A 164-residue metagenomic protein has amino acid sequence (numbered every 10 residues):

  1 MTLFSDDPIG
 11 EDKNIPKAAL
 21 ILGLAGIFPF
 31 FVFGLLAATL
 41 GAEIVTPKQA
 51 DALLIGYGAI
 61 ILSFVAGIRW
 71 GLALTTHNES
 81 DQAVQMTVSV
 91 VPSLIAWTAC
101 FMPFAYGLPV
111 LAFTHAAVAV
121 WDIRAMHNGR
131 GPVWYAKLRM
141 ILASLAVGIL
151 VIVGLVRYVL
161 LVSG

Functional and structural regions predicted by a protein language model:
M1-I15: Short, Lys/Arg-rich, polar N-terminal cytosolic tail immediately upstream of the first transmembrane signal-anchor
F28-F33, T87-W97, L138-L155: Small-residue-rich segments of transmembrane alpha-helices in multi-pass membrane proteins, especially helix faces
V45-D51, G67-S80, A125-G131: Short juxtamembrane and helix-loop transition motifs at transmembrane-helix boundaries in membrane proteins
I68-T98: Helix-adjacent hinge/juxtasegments
V88-A96, V110-A125: Hydrophobic alpha-helical membrane segments
C100-A117, G164: Transmembrane helix-loop-helix
D122-G148: Interfacial loop-to-transmembrane junctions
I152-G164: Juxtamembrane boundary at the C-terminal end of a transmembrane helix
